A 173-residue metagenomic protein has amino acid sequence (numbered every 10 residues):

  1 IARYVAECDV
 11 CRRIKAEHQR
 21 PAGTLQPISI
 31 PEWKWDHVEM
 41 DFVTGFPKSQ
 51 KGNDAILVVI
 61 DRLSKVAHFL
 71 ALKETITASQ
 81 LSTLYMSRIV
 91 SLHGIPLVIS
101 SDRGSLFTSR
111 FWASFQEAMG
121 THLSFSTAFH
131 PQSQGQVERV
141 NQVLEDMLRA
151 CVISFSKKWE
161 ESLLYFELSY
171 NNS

Functional and structural regions predicted by a protein language model:
I1-S173: Integrase module of LTR retroelements
